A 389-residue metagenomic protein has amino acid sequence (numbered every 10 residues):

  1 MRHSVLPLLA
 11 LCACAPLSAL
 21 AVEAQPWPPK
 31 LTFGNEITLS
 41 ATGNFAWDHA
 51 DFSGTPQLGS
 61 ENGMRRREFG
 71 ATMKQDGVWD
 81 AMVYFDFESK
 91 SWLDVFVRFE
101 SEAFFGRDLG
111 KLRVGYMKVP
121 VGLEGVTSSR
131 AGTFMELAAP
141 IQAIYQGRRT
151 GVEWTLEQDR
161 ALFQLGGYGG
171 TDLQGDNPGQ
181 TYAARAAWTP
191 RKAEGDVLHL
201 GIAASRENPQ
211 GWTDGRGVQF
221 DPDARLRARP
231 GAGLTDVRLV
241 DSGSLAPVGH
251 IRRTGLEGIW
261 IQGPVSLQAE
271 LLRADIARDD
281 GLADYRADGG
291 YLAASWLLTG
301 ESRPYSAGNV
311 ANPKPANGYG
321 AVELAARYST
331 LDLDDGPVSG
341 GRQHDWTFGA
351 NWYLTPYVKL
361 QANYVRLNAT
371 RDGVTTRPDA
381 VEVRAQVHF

Functional and structural regions predicted by a protein language model:
M1-S4: Positively charged n-region of N-terminal signal peptides that target proteins for export
L6, P28, T32-F33, P222 (+1 more regions): Intrinsic structural disorder/low-complexity segments
P7-S18: Bacterial N-terminal signal peptides
A19-A24: Boundary at the C-terminal end of the N-terminal hydrophobic targeting segment
Q25-Q210, Y291-A316, E323-G336: Outer membrane beta-barrel
S53-P56, Y116, G215-F389: Outer-membrane beta-barrel pore domains
